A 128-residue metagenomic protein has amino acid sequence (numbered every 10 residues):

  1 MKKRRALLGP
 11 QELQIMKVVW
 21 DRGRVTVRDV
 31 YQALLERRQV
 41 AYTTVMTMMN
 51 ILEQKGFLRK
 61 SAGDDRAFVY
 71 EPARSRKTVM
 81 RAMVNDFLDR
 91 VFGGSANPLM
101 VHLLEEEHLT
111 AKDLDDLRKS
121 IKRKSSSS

Functional and structural regions predicted by a protein language model:
R5-Q11, G63-A82: Short, cationic-aromatic polyanion-contact patches
L13-V19, M100: Hydrophobic residues on short alpha-helical segments
V18-T26: Short capping segments at the starts of secondary-structure elements
V25-A33: Short acidic, hydrophobic short linear motifs in intrinsically disordered regions
M46-N50: Short, hydrophobic-biased segments on the C-terminal half of alpha helices that form "recognition helices"
G56: Glycine-centered, phosphate/nucleic-acid-interacting loop/turn motifs that mediate DNA/RNA or nucleotide
R59-K60, A111: Short beta-strand "wing" residues that participate in macromolecule-binding interfaces
M80-S126: Amphipathic alpha-helical dimerization/coiled-coil segments that flank or bridge DNA-binding/regulatory modules
